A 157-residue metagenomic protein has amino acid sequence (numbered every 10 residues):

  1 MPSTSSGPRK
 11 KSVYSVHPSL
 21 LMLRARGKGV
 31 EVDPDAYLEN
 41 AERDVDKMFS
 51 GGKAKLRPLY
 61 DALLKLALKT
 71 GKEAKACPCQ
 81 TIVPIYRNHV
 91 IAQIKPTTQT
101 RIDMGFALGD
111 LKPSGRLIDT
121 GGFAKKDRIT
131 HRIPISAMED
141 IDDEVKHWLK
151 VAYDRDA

Functional and structural regions predicted by a protein language model:
M1-A157: Charge-dense, helix-prone N-terminal extensions
